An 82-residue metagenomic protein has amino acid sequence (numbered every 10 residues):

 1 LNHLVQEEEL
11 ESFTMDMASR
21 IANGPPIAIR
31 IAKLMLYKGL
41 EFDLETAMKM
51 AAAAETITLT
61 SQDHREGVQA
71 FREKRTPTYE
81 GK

Functional and structural regions predicted by a protein language model:
L1-K49, T60, T78-K82: C-terminal long alpha-helix characteristic of the crotonase
I31, A51-A54, E66-G67: Hydrophobic alpha-helical segments typical of transmembrane helices and their membrane-interface/capping positions
E45, R65-E66: Intrinsic disorder/low-complexity detector
T60-H64, A70: Interdomain hinge/lid region at the active-site interface of Rossmann-like NAD(P)-dependent oxidoreductases
E73: Residues that scaffold, gate, or flank divalent-cation-dependent active/transport sites
